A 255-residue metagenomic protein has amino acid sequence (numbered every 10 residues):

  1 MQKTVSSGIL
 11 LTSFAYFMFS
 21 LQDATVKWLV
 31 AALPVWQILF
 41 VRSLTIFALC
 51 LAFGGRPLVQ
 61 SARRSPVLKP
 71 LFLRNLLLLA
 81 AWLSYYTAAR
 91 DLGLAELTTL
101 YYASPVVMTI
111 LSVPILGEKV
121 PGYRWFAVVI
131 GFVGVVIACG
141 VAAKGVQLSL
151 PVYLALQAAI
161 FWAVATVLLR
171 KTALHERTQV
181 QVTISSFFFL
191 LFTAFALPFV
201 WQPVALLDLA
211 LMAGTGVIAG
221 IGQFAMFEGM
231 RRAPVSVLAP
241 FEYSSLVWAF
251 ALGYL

Functional and structural regions predicted by a protein language model:
M1-F14, F47-L73, G122, Q147 (+3 more regions): Membrane-interface interhelical linkers
M1-Q37, V146-K171, L211: Glycine-/small-residue-enriched transmembrane alpha-helix faces in small-molecule transporters and effluxers
F17-L21, T25, F72-T87, L156-L168 (+2 more regions): Hydrophobic alpha-helical transmembrane segments of multi-pass membrane transport proteins, especially secondary
L33-I46, T87-S104, L148-F161, A205-G220: Structural signature of hydrophobic alpha-helical transmembrane segments
F40, L44-A48, F132, L190-L191 (+1 more regions): Small-residue-rich packing faces within the transmembrane alpha-helices of Major Facilitator Superfamily
Y85-T87, S104-F126, F199-V200, V247-L255: C-terminal transmembrane-helix exit sites in multi-pass transporters
T98-A103, T172-F188, F224-Y254: Helix-helix packing/entry segments at the starts of transmembrane helices
Y123-G140: Hydrophobic transmembrane alpha-helices of multi-pass small-molecule transport proteins
